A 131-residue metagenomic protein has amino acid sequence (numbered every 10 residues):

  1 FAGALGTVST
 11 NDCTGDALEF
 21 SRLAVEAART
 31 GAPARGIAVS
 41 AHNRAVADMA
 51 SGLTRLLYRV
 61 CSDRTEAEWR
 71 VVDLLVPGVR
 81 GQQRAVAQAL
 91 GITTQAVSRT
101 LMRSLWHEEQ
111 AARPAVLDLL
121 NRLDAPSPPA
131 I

Functional and structural regions predicted by a protein language model:
F1-I131: Regulatory and interdomain segments flanking nucleotide-handling catalytic cores in signaling/defense enzymes
